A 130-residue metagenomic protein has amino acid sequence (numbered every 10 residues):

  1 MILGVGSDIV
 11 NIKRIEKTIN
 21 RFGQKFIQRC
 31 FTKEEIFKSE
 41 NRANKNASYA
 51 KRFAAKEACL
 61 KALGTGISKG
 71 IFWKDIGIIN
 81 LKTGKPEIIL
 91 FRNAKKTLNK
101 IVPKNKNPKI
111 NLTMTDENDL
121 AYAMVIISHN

Functional and structural regions predicted by a protein language model:
M1-N130: Core catalytic alpha/beta fold that binds nucleotide/phospho-ligands
